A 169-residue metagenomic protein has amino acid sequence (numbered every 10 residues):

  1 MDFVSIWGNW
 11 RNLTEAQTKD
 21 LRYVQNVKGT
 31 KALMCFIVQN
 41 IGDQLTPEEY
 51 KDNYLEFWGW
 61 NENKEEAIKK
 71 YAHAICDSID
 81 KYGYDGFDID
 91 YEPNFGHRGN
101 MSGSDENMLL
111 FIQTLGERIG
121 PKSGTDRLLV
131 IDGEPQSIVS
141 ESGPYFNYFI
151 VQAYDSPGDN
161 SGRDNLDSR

Functional and structural regions predicted by a protein language model:
M1-R169: Chitinase-like catalytic core of GlcNAc-active glycosidases
